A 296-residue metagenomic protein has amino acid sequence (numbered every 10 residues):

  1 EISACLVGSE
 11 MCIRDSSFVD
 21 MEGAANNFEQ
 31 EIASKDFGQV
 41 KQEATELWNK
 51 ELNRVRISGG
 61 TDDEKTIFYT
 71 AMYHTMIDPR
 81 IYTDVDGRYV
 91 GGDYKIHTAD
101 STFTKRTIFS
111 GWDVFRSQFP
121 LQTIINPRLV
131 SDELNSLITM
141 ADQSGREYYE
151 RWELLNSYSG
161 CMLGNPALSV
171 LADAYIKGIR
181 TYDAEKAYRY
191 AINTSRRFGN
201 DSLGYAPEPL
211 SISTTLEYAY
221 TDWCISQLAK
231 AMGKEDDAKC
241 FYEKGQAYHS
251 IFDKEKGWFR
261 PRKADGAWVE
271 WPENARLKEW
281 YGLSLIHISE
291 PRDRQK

Functional and structural regions predicted by a protein language model:
E1, S9-K105, T139, R146-E147: Acidic/polar, glycine-enriched structural segments that form the non-catalytic walls/loops of the carbohydrate-binding
E1-G8, I13, I286-K296: Single conserved hydrophobic/aromatic residue that forms the stacking wall/gate of nucleotide- or nucleobase-binding
N26-F37, N49-G60, T66-I67, K95-R106 (+5 more regions): Glycine- and acidic
T70-I77, S136, K244-E255: Alpha-helical scaffold segments in carbohydrate-active enzymes
D84-T102, D142-L154, F198-L210, D253-E273: Glycine- and aromatic-rich loop/turn segments at beta-sheet edges
T107-M232, Y242, S289: Aromatic-rich carbohydrate-recognition surfaces in CAZymes
Y148-E150, S226, K230-L285, S289-R292: Catalytic cores of carbohydrate-active enzymes
